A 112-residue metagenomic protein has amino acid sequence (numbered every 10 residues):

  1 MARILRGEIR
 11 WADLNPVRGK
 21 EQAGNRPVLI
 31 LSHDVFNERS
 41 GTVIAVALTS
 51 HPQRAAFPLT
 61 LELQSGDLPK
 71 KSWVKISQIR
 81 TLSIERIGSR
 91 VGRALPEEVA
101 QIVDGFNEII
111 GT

Functional and structural regions predicted by a protein language model:
M1-T112: Conserved functional hotspots at enzyme active or ligand-binding sites that engage polyanionic ligands
